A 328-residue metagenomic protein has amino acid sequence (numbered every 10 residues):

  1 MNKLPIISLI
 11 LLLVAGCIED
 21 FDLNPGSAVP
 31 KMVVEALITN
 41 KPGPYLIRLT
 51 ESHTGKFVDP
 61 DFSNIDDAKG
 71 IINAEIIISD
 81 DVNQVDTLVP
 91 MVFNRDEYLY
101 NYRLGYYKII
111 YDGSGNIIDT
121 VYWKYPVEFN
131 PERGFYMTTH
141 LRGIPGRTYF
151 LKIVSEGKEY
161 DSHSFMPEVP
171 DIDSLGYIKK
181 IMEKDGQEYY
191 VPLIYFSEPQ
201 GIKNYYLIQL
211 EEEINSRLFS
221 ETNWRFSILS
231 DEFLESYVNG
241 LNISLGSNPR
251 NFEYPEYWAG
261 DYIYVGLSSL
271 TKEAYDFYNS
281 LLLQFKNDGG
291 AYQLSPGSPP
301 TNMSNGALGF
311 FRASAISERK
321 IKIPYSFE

Functional and structural regions predicted by a protein language model:
N2-L9: Sec-dependent signal peptide recognition, specifically the positively charged N-region followed immediately by
L11-L12, P42: Local alpha-helix boundary/kink/capping signal
V14-G16: C-terminal motif of bacterial Sec signal peptides marking the signal peptidase cleavage site
I18-E328: A sequence/structural signal for flexible, mid-protein segments enriched in small/helix-disrupting residues
